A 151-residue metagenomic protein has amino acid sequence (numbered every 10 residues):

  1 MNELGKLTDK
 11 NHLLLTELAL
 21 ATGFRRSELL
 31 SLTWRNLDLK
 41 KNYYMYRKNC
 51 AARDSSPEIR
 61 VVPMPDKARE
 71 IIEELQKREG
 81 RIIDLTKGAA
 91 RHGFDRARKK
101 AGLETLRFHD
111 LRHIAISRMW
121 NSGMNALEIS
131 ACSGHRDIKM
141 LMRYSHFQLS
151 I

Functional and structural regions predicted by a protein language model:
M1-R26, L30-S31, R112, I151: Basic, Lys/Arg- and aromatic-enriched nucleic-acid-binding interface segment
N2-E3, S31-E74: Conserved tyrosine-mediated DNA breakage-rejoining catalytic core shared by Y-recombinases
E3, P57-P63, E74, S122 (+2 more regions): DNA/chromatin major-groove-contacting recognition/catalytic segments
L14, A19, K87-A90, E104-G123: Short basic/aromatic active-site micro-motif
R25-R26, R107, N125, M140: Residues that mark the N-terminal boundary/hinge immediately upstream of a DNA-recognition element
N36-Y43, M124-R143: Short, polar N-cap/turn motifs at the start of nucleic acid-interacting alpha helices
K48-R53, R69, G88, S133-I151: Catalytic-site neighborhood detector that most strongly recognizes the C-terminal catalytic loop/helix of tyrosine
P65-E104: Active-site/catalytic core of tyrosine-dependent DNA strand-transfer enzymes
